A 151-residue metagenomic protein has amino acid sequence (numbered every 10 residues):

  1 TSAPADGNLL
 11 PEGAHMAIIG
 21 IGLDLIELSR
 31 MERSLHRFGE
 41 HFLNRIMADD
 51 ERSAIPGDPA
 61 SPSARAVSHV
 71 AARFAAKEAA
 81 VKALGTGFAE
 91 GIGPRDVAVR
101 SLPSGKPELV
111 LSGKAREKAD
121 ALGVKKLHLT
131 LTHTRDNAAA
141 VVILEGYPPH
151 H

Functional and structural regions predicted by a protein language model:
L9-H151: Core catalytic alpha/beta fold that binds nucleotide/phospho-ligands
